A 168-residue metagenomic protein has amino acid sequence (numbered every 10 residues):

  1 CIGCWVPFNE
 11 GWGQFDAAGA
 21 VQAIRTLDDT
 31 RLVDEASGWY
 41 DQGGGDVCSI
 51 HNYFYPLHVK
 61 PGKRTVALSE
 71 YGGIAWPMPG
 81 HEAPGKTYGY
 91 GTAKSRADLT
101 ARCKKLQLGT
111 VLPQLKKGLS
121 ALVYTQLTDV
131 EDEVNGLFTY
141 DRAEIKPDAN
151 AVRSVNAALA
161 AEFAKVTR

Functional and structural regions predicted by a protein language model:
C1-N156, A164: Substrate-binding/catalytic cleft of secreted carbohydrate-active enzymes, primarily glycoside hydrolases
A161-R168: Low-complexity, Pro/Thr/Ser/Gly/Ala-rich linker/spacer regions in secreted, extracellular modular proteins
